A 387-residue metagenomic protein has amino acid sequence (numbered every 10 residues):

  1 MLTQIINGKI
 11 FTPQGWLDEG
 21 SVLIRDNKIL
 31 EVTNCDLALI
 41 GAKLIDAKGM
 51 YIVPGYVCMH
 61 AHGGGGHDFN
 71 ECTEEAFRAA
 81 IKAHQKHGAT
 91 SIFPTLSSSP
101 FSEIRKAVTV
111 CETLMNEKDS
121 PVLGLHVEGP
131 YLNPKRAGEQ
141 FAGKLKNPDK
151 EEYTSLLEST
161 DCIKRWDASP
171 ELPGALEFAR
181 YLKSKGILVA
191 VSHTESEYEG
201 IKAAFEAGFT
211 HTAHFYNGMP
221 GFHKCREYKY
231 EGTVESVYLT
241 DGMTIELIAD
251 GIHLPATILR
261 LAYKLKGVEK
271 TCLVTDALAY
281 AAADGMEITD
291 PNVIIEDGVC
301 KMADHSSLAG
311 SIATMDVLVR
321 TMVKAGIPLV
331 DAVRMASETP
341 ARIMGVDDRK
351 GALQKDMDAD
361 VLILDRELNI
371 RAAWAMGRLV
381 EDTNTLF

Functional and structural regions predicted by a protein language model:
M1-A38, W374: N-terminal metal-binding scaffold of metallo-dependent hydrolase/deaminase domains
T3-I10, Q14, A38-E74, R78 (+1 more regions): Replace "His-x-His-based motif
G8, R342, A352-F387: C-terminal cap of metal-dependent C-N hydrolases
M50-I52, M59, F69-P121, G143-S159 (+1 more regions): Alpha-helical scaffold segments that flank or form the walls of functional sites
H62, R78-A107, S120-N133, T160-E171 (+3 more regions): Divalent metal-dependent hydrolysis catalytic cores, especially in the metallo-beta-lactamase
K82-F93, P134-T160, A203-T244, D284-A309: Active-site gating loops and adjacent loop-to-helix segments of metal-dependent hydrolytic enzymes
E158-A283: Active-site core of metal-dependent hydrolases
K229-L247, Y263-T275, Y280-L364: His/Asp/Glu-enriched, well-ordered alpha-helical/loop segment that forms or immediately abuts the divalent-metal
